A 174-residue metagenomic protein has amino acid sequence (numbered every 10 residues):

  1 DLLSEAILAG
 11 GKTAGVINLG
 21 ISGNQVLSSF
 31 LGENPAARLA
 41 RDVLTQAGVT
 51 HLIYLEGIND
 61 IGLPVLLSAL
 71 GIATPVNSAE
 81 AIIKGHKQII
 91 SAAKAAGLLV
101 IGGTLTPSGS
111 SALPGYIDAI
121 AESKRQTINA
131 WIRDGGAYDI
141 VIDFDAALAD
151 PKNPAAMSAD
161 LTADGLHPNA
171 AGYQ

Functional and structural regions predicted by a protein language model:
D1-K87, S91, G109-I117: Conserved SGNH/GDSL esterase-like catalytic core that processes O-acyl groups on lipids and polysaccharides
A14-G20, T50-E56, L98-T104, I140-F144 (+1 more regions): Structural recognition of the beta-strand scaffold that forms the well-ordered cores of secreted hydrolase catalytic
K94: Anion (oxyanion) recognition and catalysis
L105-Q174: Catalytic His-Asp segment of secreted/periplasmic serine-dependent ester chemistry enzymes
